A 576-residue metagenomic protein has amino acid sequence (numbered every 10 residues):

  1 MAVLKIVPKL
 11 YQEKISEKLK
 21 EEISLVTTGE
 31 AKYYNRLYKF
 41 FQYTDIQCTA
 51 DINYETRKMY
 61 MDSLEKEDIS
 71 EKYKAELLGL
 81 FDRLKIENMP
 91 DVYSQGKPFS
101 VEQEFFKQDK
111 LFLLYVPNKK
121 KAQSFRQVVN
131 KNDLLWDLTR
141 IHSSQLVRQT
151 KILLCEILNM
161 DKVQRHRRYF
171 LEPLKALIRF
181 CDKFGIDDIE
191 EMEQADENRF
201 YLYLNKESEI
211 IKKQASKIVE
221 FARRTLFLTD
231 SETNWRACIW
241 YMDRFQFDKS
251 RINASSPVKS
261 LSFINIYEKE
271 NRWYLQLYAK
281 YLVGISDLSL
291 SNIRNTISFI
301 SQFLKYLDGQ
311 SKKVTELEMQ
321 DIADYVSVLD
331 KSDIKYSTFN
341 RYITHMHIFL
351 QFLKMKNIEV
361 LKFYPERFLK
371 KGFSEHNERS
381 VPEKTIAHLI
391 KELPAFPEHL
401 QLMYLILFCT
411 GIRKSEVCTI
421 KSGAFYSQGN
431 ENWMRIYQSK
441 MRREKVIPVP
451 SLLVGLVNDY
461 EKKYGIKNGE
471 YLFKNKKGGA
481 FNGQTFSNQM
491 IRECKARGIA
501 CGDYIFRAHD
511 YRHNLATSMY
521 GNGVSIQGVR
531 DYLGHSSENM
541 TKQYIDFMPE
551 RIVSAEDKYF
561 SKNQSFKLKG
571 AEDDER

Functional and structural regions predicted by a protein language model:
M1-I348, L405: Charge-rich, intrinsically disordered N-terminal extensions that act as flexible nucleic-acid engagement or regulatory
R36, P450-D503: Active-site/catalytic core of tyrosine-dependent DNA strand-transfer enzymes
K384-K414, D503, R512: Basic, Lys/Arg- and aromatic-enriched nucleic-acid-binding interface segment
I420-G455: Conserved tyrosine-mediated DNA breakage-rejoining catalytic core shared by Y-recombinases
F425-G429, Y504, V524-I545, E572: Short, polar N-cap/turn motifs at the start of nucleic acid-interacting alpha helices
Q438-R442, L533-S561: Catalytic-site neighborhood detector that most strongly recognizes the C-terminal catalytic loop/helix of tyrosine
E461, K477, K558-R576: C-terminal secondary-structure termini that scaffold catalytic or DNA-interacting sites
N488-Q527, D531: Short, basic (Lys/Arg/His-rich) helix/loop patches that form interaction surfaces in the mid-to-C-terminal regions
